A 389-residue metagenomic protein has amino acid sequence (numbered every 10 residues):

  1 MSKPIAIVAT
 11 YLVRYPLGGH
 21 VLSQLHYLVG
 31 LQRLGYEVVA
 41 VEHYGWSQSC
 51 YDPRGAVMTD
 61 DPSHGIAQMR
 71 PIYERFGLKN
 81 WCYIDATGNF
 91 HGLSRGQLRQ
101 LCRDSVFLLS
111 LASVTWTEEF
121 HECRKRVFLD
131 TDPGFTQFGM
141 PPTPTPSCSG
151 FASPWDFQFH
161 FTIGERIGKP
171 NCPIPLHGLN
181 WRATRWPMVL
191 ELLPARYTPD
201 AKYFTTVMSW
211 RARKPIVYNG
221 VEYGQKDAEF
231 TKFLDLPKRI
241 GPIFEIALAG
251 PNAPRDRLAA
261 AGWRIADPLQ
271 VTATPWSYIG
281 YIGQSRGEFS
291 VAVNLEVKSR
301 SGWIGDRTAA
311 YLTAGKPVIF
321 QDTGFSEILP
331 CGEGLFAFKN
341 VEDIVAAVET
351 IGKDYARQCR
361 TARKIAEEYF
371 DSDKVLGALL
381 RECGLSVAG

Functional and structural regions predicted by a protein language model:
S2-A6: Extreme N-terminal starter segment of soluble prokaryotic enzymes
I7-T162, R166-N171, T272-S277, Y281 (+1 more regions): Extended catalytic core of nucleotide-activated donor transferases of GT-like folds
T10-R14, G18-V21, L25-H26, Q32-S47 (+6 more regions): Catalytic binding pocket for nucleotide-activated donors in carbohydrate/polymer assembly enzymes
V29-E37, E74-N80, W155-F159, G178-R185 (+2 more regions): Structural alpha-beta junctions
Y36-V39, R126, F204, P242-F244 (+1 more regions): Hydrophobic anchor at the start of a short beta-strand that flanks the dinucleotide cofactor-binding loop
W116-C123, P154, P170-P175, R255-A261 (+1 more regions): Short loop/helix-cap segments at secondary-structure boundaries that form the rim of catalytic
F120-T136, L176-P194, A314-K316: P-loop/Walker A phosphate-binding loop and immediately adjacent motor/lid segment at beta-alpha junctions
G168-G287, L295: Conserved catalytic-core segment of nucleotide-activated headgroup transferases in glycan assembly
